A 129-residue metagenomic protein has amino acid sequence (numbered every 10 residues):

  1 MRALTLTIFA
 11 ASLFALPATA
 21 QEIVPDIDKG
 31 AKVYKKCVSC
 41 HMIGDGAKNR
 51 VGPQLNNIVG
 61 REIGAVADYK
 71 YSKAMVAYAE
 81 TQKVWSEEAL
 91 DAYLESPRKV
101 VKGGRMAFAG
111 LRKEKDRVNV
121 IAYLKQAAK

Functional and structural regions predicted by a protein language model:
M1-L4: Positively charged n-region of N-terminal signal peptides that target proteins for export
T7-A15: Bacterial N-terminal signal peptides
L16-Y34, G44-G46: Electrostatic cytochrome c docking/interface patches
I27, D45-V84, R105-G110: Gly/Gly-Pro-rich "capping" loops immediately C-terminal to redox-active cysteine motifs in periplasmic/lumenal
K36-S39: Short, cysteine/histidine-rich loop/knuckle motifs that typically chelate Zn2+
H41-G44, A128: Protein kinase-like catalytic domain
V84-K129: C-terminal capping alpha-helices of c-type cytochrome domains
